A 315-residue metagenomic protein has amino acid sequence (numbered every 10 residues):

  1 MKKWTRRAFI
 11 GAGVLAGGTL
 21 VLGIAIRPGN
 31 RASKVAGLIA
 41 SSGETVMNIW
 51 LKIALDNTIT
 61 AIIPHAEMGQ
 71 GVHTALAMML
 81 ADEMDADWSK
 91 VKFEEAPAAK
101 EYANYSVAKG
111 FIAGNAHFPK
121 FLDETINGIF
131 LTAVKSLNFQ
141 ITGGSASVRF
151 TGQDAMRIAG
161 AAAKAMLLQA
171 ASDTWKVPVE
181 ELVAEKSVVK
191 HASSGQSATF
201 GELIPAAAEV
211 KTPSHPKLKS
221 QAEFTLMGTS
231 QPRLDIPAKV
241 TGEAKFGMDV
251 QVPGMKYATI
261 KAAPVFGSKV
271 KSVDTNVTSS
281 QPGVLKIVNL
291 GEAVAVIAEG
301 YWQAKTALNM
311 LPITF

Functional and structural regions predicted by a protein language model:
M1-F315: Cofactor-binding beta-sheet edge motifs in enzyme active sites
